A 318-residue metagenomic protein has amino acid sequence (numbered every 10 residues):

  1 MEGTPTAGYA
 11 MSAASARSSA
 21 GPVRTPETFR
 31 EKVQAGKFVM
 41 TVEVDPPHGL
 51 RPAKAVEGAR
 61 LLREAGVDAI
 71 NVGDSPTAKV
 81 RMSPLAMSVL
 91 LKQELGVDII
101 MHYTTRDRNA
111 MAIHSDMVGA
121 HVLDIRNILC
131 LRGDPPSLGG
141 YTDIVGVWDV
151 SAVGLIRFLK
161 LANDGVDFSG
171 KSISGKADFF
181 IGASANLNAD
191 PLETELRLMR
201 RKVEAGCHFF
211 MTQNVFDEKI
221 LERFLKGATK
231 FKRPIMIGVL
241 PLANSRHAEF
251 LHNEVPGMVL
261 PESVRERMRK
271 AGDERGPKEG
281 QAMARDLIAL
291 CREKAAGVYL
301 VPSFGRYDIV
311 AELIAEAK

Functional and structural regions predicted by a protein language model:
E2-D45, G49-P52, E57, D167-D178: N-terminal amphipathic alpha-helix/helix-capping segment at the start of soluble metabolic enzymes
E2-G3, A78-Y103, V147-I181, K219-V239 (+1 more regions): Alpha-helix-loop-beta-strand connector modules within alpha/beta enzyme cores
S18-R30, G133, G146-S174, S184-A189 (+3 more regions): Active-site pocket-lining/capping segments in soluble small-molecule metabolic enzymes
A20, G36-A55, I99-M111, F179-T194 (+1 more regions): Active-site mouth loops of central-metabolism enzymes
M40-P46, D68-V72, I99-Y103, I128-C130 (+5 more regions): Hydrophobic faces of well-ordered beta-strands that scaffold small-molecule active sites in alpha/beta enzyme cores
V67-M87, P136-V147, C207-F224, S303-G305: Glycine-rich, proline-tolerant flexible connector loops at the mouths of alpha/beta enzymes
R108-H121, E193-R200, E222-K226, S245-E249 (+2 more regions): Catalytic cores of alpha/beta
A110-R157: Flexible, glycine-rich active-site loops centered on histidine and acidic residues that chelate a metal or position
